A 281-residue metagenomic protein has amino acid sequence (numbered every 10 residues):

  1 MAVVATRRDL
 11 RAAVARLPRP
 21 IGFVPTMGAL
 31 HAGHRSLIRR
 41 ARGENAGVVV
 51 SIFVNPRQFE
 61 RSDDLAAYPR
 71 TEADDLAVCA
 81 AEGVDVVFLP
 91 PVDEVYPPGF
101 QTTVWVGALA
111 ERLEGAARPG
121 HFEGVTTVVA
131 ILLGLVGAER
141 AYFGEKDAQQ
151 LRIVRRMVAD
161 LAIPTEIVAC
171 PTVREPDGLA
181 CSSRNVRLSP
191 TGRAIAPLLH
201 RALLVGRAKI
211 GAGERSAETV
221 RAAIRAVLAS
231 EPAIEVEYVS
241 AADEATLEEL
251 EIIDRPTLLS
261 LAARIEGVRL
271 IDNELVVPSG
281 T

Functional and structural regions predicted by a protein language model:
M1-A233, A242-T246, E274-V277: Nucleotidyltransferase catalytic core that binds NTPs
A226-R269: Acidic/histidine-rich
S279-T281: Short, surface-exposed linear segments at secondary-structure transitions and domain or protein termini
